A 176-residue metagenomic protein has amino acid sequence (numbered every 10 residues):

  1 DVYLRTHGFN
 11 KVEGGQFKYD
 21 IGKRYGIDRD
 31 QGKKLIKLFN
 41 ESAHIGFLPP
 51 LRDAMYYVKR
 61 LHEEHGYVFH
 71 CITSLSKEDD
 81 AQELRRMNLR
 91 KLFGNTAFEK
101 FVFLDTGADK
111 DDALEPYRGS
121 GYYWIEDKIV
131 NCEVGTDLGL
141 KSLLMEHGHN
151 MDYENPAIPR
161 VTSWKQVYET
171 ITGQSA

Functional and structural regions predicted by a protein language model:
D1-Q31: Active-site neighborhood of HAD-like aspartate-dependent phosphohydrolases
R5, K59-E63, T136: Anion (oxyanion) recognition and catalysis
G14, I72, L104-T106, M145 (+1 more regions): Conserved beta-strand termini and adjacent loop/short-helix elements that scaffold enzyme active sites in alpha/beta
G26-E41, H65-H70, F93: Short, basic/glycine-rich phosphate-binding loops at helix/coil junctions that contact nucleotide phosphates
I45-P50, A54-L89: Substrate-recognition element of Asp-dependent hydrolases with the DxDx(T/V) motif
I72-Y123, I129, E133: Substrate-recognition "cap/lid" segment bordering the active-site pocket of phosphatases
D112-Y123, K128-A176: Asp-based, Mg2+/Mn2+-dependent phosphohydrolase catalytic module
